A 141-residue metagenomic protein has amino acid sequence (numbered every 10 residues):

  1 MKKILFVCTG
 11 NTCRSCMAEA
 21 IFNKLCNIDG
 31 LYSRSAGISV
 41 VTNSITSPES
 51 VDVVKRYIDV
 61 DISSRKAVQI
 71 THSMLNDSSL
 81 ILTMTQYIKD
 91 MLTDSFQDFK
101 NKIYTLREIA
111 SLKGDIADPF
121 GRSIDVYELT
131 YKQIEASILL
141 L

Functional and structural regions predicted by a protein language model:
M1-D77: Conserved active-site segments centered on acidic
F6, L82-T83: Hydrophobic beta-strand core positions in alpha/beta domains
S15, M84-T85: Replace "coordinates the UDP/GDP/TDP-sugar" with "coordinates nucleotide-activated sugar donors
L80, Q86-L141: Phosphate-binding/catalytic loops
